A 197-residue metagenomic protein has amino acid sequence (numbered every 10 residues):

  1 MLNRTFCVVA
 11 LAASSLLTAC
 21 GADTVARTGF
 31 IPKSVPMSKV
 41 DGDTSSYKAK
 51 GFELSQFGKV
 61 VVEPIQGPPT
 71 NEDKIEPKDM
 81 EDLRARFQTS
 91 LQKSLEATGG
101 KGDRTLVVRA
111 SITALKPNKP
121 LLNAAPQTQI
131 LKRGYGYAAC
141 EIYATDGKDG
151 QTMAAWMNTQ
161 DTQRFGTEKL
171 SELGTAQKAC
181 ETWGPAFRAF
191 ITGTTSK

Functional and structural regions predicted by a protein language model:
M1-T18: Sec-dependent bacterial lipoprotein signal peptides
C20-A85, T89, T192-K197: A structural "domain/chain start" motif
P69, F87-G99, K116-K119, F187-T195: Sec/Tat-exported extracytoplasmic proteins
P69-E81, A97, G166-G174: Second-shell loop/turn segments in exported
M80, R84, Q88, Q92 (+4 more regions): Extracytoplasmic/secreted envelope proteins and their assembly/folding machinery, especially bacterial periplasmic
K93, A97-Q151, T162-K169: Surface-exposed short loop/turn segments
T152, Q160, F165-K197: Compositionally biased, intrinsically disordered linkers/stalks adjacent to structured regions
